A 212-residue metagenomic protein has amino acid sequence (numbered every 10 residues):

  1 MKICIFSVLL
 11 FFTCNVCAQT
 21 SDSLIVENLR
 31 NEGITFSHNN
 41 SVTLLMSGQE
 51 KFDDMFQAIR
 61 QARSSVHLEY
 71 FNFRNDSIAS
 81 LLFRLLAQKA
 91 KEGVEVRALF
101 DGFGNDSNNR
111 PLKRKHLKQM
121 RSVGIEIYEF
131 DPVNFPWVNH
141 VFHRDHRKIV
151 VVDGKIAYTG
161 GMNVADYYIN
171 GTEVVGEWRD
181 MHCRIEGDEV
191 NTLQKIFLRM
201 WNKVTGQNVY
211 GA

Functional and structural regions predicted by a protein language model:
M1-S7: Sec-dependent signal peptide recognition, specifically the positively charged N-region followed immediately by
T13-N15: N-terminal signal peptide c-region/cleavage motif recognized by signal peptidases
A18-Q19: Boundary of Sec targeting at the N-terminus
S23-A62, N72-A212: HKD-type phospholipase D/PLD-like phosphodiesterase module
V66: Active-site microenvironments that recognize anionic phosphate/pyrophosphate groups
